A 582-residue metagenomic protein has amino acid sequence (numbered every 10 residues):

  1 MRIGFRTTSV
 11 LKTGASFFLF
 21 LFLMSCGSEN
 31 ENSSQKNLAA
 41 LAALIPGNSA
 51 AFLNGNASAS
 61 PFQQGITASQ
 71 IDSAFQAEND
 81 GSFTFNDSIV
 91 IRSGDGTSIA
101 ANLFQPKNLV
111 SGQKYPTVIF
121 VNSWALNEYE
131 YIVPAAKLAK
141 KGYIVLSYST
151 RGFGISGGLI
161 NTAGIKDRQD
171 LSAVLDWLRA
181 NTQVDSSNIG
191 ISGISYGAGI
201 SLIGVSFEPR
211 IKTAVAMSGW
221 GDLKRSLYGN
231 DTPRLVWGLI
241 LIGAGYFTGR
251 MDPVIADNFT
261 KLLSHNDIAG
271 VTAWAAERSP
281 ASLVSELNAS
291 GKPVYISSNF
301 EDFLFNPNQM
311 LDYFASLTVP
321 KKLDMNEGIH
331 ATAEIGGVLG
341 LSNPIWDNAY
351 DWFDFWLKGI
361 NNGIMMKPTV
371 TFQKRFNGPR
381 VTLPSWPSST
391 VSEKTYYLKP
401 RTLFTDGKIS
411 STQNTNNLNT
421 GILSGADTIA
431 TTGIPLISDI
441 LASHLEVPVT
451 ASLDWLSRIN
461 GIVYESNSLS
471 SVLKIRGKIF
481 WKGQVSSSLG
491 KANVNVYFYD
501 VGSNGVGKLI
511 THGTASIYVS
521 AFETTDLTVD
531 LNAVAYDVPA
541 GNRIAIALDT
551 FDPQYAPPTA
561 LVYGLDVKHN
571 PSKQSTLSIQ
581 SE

Functional and structural regions predicted by a protein language model:
F22-S25: C-terminal motif of bacterial Sec signal peptides marking the signal peptidase cleavage site
I45, S49-A77, K140, S192 (+1 more regions): Accessory cap/linker subdomain of secreted extracellular hydrolases
S58-S60, G340-E582: C-terminal, loop-rich substrate-recognition/catalytic regions characterized by aromatic stacking residues
S69-Q113, L469-S471: N-terminal cap/lid segment of alpha/beta-hydrolase-fold proteins
N108-K114, N161-K166, A173-S195: Gly/Ser-rich "nucleophile elbow"/oxyanion-hole loop immediately N-terminal to the catalytic nucleophile in hydrolases
L109-Y115, F120-I155, F303-N306: Short substrate-entry loop that stabilizes the transition state in hydrolases
S290, I296-S298: Short beta-strand/loop motif that positions the catalytic acidic residue of the alpha/beta-hydrolase fold
F305-F314: Short alpha-helix in the alpha/beta-hydrolase fold that links the catalytic acid
